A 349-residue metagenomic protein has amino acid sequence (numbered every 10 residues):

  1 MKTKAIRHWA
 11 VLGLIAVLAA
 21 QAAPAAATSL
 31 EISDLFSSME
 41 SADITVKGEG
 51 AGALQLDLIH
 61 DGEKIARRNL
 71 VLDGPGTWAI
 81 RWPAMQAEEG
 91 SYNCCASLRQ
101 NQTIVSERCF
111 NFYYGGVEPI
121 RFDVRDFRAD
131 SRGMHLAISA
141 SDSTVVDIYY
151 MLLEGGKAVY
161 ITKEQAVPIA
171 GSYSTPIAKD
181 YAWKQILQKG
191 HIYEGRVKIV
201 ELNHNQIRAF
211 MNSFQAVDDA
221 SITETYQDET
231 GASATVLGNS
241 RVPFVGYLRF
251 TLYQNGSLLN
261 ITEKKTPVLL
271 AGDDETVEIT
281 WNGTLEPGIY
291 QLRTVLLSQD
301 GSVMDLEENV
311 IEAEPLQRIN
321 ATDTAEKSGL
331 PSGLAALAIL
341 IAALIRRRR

Functional and structural regions predicted by a protein language model:
K2-L12, S328-S332: Bacterial N-terminal signal peptides that target proteins for export
P24-A42, C109-H135, S141, S213-T225: Short, compositionally biased P/S/T/A/G/V-rich stretches that sit at domain boundaries
S33-S41, D73-T77, A129-S131, P168-P176 (+2 more regions): Solvent-exposed, conformationally flexible loop/turn segments
A42-G50, M134-D142, Y150, A232-R241 (+1 more regions): Aromatic/hydrophobic beta-strand junction motif of beta-rich domains
L56-H60, L98, Y150-E154, L248-Q254 (+1 more regions): Conserved aromatic beta-strand anchor motif in extracellular beta-sandwich/beta-rich domains
D61-W78, A158-Y173, N260-A271, N309-V310: Solvent-exposed serine/threonine-rich low-complexity stretches and specific carbohydrate-binding patches
Y173, I177-E326: Membrane-proximal extracellular "stem/stalk" segments of glycoproteins immediately N-terminal to a transmembrane helix
G333, A338-R349: C-terminal membrane-anchoring or membrane-association module
